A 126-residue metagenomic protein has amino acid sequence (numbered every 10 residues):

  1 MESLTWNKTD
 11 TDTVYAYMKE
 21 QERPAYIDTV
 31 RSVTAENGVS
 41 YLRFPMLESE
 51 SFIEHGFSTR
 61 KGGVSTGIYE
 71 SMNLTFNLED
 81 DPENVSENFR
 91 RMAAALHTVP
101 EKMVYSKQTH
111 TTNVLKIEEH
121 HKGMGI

Functional and structural regions predicted by a protein language model:
M1-I126: Active-site microenvironment for binding and transforming phosphate-containing groups
